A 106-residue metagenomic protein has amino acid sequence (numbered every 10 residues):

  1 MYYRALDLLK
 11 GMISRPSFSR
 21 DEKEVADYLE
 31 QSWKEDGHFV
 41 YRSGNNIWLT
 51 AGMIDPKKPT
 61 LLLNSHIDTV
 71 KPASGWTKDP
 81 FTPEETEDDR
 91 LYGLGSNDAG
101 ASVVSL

Functional and structural regions predicted by a protein language model:
M1-P72: N-terminal helical capping/dimerization or prosegment-like subdomains of hydrolases acting on amide or phosphate bonds
K58-S105: Active-site metal-coordination/substrate-binding segment of hydrolases, especially metallo-dependent peptidases
